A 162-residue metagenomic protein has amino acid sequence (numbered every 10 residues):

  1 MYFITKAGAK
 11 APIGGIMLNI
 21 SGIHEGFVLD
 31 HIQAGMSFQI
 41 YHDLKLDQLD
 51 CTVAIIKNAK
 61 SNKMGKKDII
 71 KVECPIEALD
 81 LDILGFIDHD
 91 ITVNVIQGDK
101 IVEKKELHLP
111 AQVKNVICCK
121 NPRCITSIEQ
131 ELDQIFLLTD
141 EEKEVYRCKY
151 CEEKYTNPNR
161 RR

Functional and structural regions predicted by a protein language model:
M1-P12, E152-R162: N-terminal charge/polar-biased segments
Y2-K105: Interaction interfaces in information-processing and related assembly proteins
V102-R162: Cys/His-clustered metal-coordination modules, chiefly Zn-binding fingers
